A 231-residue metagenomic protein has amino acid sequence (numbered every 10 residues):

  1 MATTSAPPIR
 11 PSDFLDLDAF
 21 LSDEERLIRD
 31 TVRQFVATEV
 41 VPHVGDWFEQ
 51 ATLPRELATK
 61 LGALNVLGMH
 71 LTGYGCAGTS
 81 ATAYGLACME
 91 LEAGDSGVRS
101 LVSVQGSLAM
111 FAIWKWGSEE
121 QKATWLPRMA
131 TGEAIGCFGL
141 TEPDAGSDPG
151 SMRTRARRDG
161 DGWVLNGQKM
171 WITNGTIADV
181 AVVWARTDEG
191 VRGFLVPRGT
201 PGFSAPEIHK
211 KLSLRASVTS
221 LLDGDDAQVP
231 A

Functional and structural regions predicted by a protein language model:
M1-E24, A156: Intrinsic disorder at enzyme termini
A19-E39, H43: Mature N-terminal segment immediately following signal peptide/propeptide cleavage in secreted/periplasmic
P42-L64: Short secondary-structure junction/hinge motifs that connect adjacent elements
G62-E133, T173-V180: Internal helix-loop-helix
G132-L140: A short, Trp-centered hydrophobic/proline-enriched beta-strand micro-motif
G146-D148, W163, I172: Hydrophobic, small-residue-rich alpha-helical packing segments that form membrane-like cores
S151, G199-Q228: Flexible, small-/acidic-enriched active-site or ligand-binding loops
R153, N166-P206: A short core secondary-structure module
